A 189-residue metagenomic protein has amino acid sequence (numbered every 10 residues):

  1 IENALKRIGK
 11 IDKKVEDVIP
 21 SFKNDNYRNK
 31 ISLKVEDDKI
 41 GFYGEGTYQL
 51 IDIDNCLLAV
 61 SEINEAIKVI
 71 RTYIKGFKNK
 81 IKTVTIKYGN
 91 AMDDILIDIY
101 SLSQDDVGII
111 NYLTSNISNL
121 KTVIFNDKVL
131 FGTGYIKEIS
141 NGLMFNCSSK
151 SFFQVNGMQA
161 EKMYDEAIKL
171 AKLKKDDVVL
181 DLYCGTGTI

Functional and structural regions predicted by a protein language model:
I1-I189: Accessory RNA-recognition modules of RNA-modification enzymes
